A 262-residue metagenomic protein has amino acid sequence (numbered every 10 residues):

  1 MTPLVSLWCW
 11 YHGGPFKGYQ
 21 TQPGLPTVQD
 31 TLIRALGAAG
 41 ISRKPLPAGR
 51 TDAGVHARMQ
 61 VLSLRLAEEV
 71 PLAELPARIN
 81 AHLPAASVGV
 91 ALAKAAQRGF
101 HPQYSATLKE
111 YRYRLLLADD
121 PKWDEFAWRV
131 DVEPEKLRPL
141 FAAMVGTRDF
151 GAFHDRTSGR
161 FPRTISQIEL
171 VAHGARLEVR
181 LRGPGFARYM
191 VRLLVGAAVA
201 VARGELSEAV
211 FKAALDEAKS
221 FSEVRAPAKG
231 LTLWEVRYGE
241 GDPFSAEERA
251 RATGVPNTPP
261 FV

Functional and structural regions predicted by a protein language model:
M1-V262: Structured-RNA-binding interfaces characteristic of tRNA pseudouridine synthases
